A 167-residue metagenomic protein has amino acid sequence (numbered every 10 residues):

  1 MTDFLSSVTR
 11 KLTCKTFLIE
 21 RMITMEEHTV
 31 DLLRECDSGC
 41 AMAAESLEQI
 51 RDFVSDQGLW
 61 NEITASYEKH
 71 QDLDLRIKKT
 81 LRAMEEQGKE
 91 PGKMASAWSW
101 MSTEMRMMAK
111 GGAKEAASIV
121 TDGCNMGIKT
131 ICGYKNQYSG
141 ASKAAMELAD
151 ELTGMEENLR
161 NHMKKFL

Functional and structural regions predicted by a protein language model:
S6-M25: Short, Lys/Arg-enriched N-terminal segments with co-localized hydrophobic residues within the first ~10-30 amino acids
M25-V54, E115-S139: Alpha-helical bundle segments that constitute or directly flank the non-heme di-iron/ferroxidase center
E27-C36, Q57-L75, A113-A117, K143-M155: Alpha-helical scaffold segments that form or flank carboxylate-/histidine-based iron centers
D37, A41-A44, R51, T64-Y67 (+6 more regions): Generic structural concept
A44, Q71-D74, K78-L81, S102-M105 (+3 more regions): A structural signal for well-ordered alpha-helices, especially hydrophobic packing surfaces of coiled-coils
Q49-N61, Y134-E147, F166-L167: Inter-helical turn/loop segments and adjacent helix faces that build the functional surface of alpha-helical bundle
L75, K79-I128: Carboxylate-rich helix-loop segments that flank metal/cofactor sites and access channels in metalloenzymes
